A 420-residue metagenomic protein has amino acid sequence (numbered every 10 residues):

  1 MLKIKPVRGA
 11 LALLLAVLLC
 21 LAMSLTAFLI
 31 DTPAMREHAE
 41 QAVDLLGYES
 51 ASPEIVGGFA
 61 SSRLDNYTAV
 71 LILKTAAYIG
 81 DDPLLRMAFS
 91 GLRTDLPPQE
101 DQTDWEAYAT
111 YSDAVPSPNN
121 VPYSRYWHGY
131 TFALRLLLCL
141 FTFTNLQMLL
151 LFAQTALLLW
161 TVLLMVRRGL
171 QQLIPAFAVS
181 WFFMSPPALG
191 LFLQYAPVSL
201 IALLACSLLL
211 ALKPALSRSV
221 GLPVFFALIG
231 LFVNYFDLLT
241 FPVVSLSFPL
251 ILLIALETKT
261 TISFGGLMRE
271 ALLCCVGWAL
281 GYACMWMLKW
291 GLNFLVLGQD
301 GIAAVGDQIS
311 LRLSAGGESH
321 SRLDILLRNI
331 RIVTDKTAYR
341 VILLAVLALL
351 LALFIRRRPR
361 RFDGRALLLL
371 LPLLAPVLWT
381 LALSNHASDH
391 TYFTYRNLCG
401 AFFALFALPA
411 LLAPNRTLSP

Functional and structural regions predicted by a protein language model:
M1-I4, L210-G221, A255-R269, R356-R361 (+1 more regions): Membrane-interface junctions at the ends of membrane-embedded or membrane-associated helices
F132, A178-I201, I229-Y235: Aromatic- and kink-enriched transmembrane "portal" helix at the membrane-lumen/periplasm boundary that abuts
F132-L150: Juxtamembrane segments of multi-pass membrane glycosylation machinery that transfer sugars from lipid-linked donors
L151-P175: Transmembrane-helix motifs of polytopic, lipid-linked glycan transferases
L222-L252, E270-A283: Membrane-interface alpha helices of multi-pass inner-membrane proteins
A271-L349: Membrane-lumen/periplasm interface segments of specific transmembrane helices in polyprenyl phosphate-linked
L351-L374: Membrane-interface helix-loop-helix junctions at transmembrane boundaries of multi-pass membrane enzymes, predominantly
H390-L411: Hydrophobic/aromatic-rich transmembrane helices and adjacent perimembrane loops
